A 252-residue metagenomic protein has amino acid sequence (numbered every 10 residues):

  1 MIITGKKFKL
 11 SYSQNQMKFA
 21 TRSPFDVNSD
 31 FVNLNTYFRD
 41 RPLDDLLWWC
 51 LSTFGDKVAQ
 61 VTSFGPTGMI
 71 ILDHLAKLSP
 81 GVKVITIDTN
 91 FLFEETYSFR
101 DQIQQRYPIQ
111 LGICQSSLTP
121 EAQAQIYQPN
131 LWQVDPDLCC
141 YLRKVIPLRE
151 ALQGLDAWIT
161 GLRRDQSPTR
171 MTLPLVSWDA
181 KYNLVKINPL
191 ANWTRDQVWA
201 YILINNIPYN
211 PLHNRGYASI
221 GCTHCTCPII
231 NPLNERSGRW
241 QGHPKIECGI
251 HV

Functional and structural regions predicted by a protein language model:
I2-V252: Nucleotide-activated chemistry modules centered on ATP-dependent adenylation/adenylyltransferase
